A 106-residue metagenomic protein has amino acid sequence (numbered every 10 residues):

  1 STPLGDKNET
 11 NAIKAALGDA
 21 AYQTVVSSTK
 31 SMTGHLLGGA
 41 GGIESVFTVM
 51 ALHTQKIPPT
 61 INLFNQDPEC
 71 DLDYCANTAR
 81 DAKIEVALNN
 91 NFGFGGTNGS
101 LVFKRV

Functional and structural regions predicted by a protein language model:
S1-V106: Conserved "HGTGT" condensation-loop signature of ketosynthase/thiolase-family condensing enzymes that catalyze
